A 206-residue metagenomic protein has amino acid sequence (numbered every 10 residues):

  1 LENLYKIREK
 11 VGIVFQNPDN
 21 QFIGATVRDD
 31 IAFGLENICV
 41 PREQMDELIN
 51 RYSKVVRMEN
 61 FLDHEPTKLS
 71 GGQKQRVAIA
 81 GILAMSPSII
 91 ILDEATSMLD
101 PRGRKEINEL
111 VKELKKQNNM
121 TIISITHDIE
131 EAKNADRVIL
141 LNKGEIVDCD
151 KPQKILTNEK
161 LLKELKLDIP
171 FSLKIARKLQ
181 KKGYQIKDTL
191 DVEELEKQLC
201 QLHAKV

Functional and structural regions predicted by a protein language model:
E43-F61: Conserved ABC ATPase "signature" region
E65-L69, Q73: Conserved ABC ATPase signature
S86: Conserved catalytic motifs of ABC-family nucleotide-binding domains
I90-D93: Catalytic Walker B motif of ABC-type/P-loop ATPase nucleotide-binding domains
P101-G103: Helix N-cap at the start of a conserved alpha-helix in ABC-type nucleotide-binding domains
L162-V206: ABC ATPase nucleotide-binding domains
